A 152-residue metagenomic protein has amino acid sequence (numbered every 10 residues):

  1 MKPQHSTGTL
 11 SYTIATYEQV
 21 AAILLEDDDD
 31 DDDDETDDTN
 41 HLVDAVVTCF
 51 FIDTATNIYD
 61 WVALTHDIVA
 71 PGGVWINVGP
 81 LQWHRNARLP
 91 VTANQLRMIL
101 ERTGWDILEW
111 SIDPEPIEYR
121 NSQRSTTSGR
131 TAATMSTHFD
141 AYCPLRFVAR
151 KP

Functional and structural regions predicted by a protein language model:
M1-T39: S-adenosyl-L-methionine
D37-D38, I52-T56, Q82-V91, S136-T137: Short, contiguous acidic/charged loop-to-helix segments that flank catalytic cores in large enzymes
T39-N40, R102-G104, L108, R150-K151: Extended, charge-rich low-complexity regions and/or helical-solenoid scaffolds
D44-I58: A short SAM/SAH-binding and catalytic strip from SAM-dependent methyltransferases
Y59-P71: A short glycine-rich, Lys/Arg-flanked "PGG" loop and its adjoining helix->strand segment in the class I
G72-H84: Conserved beta-strand signature within the Rossmann-like core of class I S-adenosyl-L-methionine
N86-I117, Q123-R124: Conserved Class I S-adenosyl-L-methionine
T103, Y119-P152: Core SAM-dependent methyltransferase catalytic element
